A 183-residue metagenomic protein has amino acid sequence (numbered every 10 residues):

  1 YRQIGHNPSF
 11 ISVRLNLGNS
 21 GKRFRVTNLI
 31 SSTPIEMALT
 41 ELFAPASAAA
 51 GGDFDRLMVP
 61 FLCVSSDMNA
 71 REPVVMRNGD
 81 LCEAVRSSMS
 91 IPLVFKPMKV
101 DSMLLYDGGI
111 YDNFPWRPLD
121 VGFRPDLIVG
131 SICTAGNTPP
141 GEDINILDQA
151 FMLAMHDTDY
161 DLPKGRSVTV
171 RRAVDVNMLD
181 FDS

Functional and structural regions predicted by a protein language model:
Y1-S183: Patatin-like phospholipase
